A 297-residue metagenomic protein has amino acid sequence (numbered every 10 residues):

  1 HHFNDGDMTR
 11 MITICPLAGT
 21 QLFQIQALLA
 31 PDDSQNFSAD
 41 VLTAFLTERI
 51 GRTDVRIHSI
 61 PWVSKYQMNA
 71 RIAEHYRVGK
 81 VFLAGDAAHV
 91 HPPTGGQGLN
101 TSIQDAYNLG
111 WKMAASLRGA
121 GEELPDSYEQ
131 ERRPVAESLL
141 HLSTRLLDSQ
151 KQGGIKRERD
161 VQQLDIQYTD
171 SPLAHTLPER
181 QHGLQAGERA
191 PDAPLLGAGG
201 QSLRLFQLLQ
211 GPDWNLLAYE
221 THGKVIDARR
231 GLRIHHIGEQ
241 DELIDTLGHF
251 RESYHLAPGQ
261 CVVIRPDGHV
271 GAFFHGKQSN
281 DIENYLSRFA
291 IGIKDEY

Functional and structural regions predicted by a protein language model:
H1-D160, Y297: Core Rossmann-like FAD-binding/catalytic domain of the broad FAD-dependent monooxygenase superfamily
S34, T47-E48, E74, A115-Y297: Helical substrate-recognition/capping region of FAD-dependent monooxygenase/halogenase enzymes
